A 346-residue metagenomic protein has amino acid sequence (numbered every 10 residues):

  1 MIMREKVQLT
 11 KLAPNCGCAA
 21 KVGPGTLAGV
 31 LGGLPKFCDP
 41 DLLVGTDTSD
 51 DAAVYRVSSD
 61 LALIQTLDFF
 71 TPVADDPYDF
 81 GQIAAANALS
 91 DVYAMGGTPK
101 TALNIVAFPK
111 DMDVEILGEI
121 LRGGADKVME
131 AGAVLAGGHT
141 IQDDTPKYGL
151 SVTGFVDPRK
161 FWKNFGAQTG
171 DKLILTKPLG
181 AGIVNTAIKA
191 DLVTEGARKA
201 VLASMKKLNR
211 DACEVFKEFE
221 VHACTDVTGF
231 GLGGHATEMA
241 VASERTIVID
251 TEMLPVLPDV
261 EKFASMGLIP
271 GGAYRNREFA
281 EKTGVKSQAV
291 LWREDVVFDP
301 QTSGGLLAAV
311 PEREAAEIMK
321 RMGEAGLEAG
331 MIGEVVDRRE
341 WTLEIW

Functional and structural regions predicted by a protein language model:
M1-W346: Helix-biased detector of long, well-ordered alpha-helical tracts
